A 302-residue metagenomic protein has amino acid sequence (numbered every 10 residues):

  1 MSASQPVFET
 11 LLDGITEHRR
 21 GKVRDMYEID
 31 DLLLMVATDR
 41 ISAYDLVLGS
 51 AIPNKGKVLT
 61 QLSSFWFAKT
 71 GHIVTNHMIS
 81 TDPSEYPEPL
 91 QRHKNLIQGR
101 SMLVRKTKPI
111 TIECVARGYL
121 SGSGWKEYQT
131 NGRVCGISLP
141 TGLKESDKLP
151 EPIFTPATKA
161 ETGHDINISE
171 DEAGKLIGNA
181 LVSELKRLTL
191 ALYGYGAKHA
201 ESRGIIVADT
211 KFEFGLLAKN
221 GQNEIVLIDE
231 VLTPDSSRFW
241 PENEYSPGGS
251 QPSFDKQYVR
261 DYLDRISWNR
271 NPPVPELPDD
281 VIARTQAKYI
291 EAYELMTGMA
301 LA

Functional and structural regions predicted by a protein language model:
S2-A157, R270-E276, D280-A302: Active-site loop/lid in soluble adenylation, ligation, and acyl-transfer enzymes
L32-D39, K126-Y128, G163, G221-V231: Short, well-ordered strand-loop elements centered on a beta-strand within folded domains, enriched for acidic residues
Y44, W125-K126, K219, S236-R238: Intrinsically disordered, low-complexity acidic/polar segments
R105-T107, S202-T210, G215, Q286: Short, active-site-adjacent segments that bind or coordinate small-molecule cofactors and metal centers
A116, V207-E230: Conserved metal-phosphate-binding beta-hairpin within the catalytic cores of diverse ATP-dependent phosphoryl-transfer
T130-L181, E224, V231-M296: Anionic ligand-binding catalytic core segments
I177-A208: A long amphipathic alpha-helix within ATP-dependent nucleotide-binding catalytic cores
